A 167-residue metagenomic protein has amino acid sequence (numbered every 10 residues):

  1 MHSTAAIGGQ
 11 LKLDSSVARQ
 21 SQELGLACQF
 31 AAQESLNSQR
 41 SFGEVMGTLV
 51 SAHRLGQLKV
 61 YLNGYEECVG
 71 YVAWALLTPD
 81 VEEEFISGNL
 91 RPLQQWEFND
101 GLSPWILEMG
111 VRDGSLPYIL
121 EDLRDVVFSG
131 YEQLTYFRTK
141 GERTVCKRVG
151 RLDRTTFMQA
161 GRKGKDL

Functional and structural regions predicted by a protein language model:
M1-E44: Short amphipathic alpha-helix that is part of the acyltransferase structural core
E44-V45, D122: Short alpha-helical segments and helix-capping/turn motifs at coil-helix boundaries
G47-V60, L77-V81: A short helix-loop-beta-strand connector motif used in the catalytic cores of GNAT acetyltransferases and, in some
R54-V72: Conserved beta-hairpin
C68-E83: Short, solvent-exposed beta-strand-terminating loops
V81-R154: Acyl-donor binding region in acyl/amide transferases
R154-G161: A polyampholytic, Gly/Pro-enriched intrinsically disordered region
R162-L167: Extended, charge-rich low-complexity interaction segments
